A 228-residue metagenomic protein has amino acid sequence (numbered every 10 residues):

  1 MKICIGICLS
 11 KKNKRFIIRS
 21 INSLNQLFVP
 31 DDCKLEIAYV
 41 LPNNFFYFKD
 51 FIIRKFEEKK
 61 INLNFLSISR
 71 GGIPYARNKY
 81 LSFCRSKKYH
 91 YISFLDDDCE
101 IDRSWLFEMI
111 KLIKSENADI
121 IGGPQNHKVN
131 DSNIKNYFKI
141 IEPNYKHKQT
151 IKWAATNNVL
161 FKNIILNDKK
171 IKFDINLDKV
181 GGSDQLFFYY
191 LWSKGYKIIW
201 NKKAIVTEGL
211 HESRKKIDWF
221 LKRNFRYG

Functional and structural regions predicted by a protein language model:
N22-K34: Short, acidic, metal-binding catalytic loop of nucleotide-sugar glycosyltransferases
S67-S86: Glycine-rich, basic loop-to-helix element that forms the pyrophosphate-binding segment of sugar-nucleotide handling
Y89-E100: Short beta-strand-to-loop acidic/aromatic patch adjacent to the donor-nucleotide binding site
S104-I134: Conserved donor NDP-sugar-binding/catalytic core segment of glycosyltransferases
I134-K152: Short, flexible, basic/aromatic active-site loop/helix in glycosyltransferases
D178-Y189: Acidic donor-binding loop at a coil-to-helix junction in glycosyltransferase catalytic cores that engages
S193-Y196, V206, K216-G228: Catalytic core of nucleotide-sugar-dependent glycosyltransferases
I198-L210: Catalytic beta-strand/loop signature of glycosyltransferases that borders the donor
